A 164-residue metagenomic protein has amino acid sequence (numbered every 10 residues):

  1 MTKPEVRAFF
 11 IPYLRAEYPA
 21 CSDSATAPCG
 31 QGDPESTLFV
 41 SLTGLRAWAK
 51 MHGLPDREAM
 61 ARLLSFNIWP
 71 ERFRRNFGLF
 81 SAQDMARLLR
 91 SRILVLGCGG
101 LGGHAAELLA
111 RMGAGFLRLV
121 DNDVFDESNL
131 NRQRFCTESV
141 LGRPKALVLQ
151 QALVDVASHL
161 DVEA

Functional and structural regions predicted by a protein language model:
M1-A164: Adenine nucleotide-associated cytosolic modules
